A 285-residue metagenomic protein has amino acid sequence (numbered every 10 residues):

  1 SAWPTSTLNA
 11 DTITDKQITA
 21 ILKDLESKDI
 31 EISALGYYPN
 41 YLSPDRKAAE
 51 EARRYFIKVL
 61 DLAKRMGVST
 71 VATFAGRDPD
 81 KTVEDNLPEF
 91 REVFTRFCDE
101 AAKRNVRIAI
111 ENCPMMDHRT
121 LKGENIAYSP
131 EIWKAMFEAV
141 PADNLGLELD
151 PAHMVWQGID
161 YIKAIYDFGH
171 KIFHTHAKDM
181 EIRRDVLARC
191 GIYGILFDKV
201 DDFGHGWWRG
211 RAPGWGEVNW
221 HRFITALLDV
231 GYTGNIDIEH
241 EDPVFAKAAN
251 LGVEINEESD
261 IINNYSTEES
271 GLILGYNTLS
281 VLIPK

Functional and structural regions predicted by a protein language model:
S1-L22, R77, K81: Glycine-rich, proline-tolerant flexible connector loops at the mouths of alpha/beta enzymes
S1-T5, Y37-N40, G76-D78, V106 (+5 more regions): Active-site beta-loop-alpha junctions enriched in small/polar residues
T7-T12, A49, G123, Y265: Short glycine-enriched, charge-decorated loop/helix-capping segments at active-site entrances that position
K16-Q17, Y55, Y128, N219: Short secondary-structure boundary/capping elements
D24-E31, N40-L147, V155-Q157, D167 (+1 more regions): Active-site acidic/histidine proton-transfer and metal-coordination neighborhood in alpha/beta enzyme cores
I32-G36, D201-G204: Short, basic/glycine-rich phosphate-binding loops at helix/coil junctions that contact nucleotide phosphates
G67, T120-L121, A127-K285: Histidine-acidic metal/acid-base catalytic patches
